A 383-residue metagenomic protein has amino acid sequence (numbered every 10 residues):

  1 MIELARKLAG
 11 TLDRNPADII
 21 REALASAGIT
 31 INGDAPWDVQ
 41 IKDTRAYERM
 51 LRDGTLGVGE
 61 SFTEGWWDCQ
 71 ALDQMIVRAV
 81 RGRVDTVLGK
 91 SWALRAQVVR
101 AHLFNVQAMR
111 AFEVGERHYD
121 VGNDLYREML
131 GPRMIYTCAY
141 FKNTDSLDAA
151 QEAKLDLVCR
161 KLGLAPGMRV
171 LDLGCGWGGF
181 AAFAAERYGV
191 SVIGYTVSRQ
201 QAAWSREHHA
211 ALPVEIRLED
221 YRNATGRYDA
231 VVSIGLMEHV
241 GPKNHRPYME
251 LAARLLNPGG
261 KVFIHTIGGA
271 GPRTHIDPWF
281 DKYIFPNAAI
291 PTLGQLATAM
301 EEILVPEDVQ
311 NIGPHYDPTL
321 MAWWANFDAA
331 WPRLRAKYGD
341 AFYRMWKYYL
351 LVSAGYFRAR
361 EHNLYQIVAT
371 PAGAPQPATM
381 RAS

Functional and structural regions predicted by a protein language model:
M1-D145, A149-Q151, L157: Feature captures hydrophobic
G167-G174: Conserved class I S-adenosyl-L-methionine
W177-Y188: Conserved SAM-binding loop of SAM-dependent methyltransferases across substrates and taxa, primarily the Class I
A210-R222: Conserved SAM-binding strand-loop segment of SAM-dependent methyltransferases
R222-V231: A short acidic, Gly/Pro-enriched loop at the edge of an enzyme's catalytic core that lines a small-molecule cofactor
R246-P258: A short glycine-rich, Lys/Arg-flanked "PGG" loop and its adjoining helix->strand segment in the class I
G259-I267: Conserved beta-strand signature within the Rossmann-like core of class I S-adenosyl-L-methionine
I267-Q366, T370-P377: Substrate-binding/catalytic lobe of Class I Rossmann-like enzymes that use SAM or dcSAM, i.e., the mid-to-C-terminal
